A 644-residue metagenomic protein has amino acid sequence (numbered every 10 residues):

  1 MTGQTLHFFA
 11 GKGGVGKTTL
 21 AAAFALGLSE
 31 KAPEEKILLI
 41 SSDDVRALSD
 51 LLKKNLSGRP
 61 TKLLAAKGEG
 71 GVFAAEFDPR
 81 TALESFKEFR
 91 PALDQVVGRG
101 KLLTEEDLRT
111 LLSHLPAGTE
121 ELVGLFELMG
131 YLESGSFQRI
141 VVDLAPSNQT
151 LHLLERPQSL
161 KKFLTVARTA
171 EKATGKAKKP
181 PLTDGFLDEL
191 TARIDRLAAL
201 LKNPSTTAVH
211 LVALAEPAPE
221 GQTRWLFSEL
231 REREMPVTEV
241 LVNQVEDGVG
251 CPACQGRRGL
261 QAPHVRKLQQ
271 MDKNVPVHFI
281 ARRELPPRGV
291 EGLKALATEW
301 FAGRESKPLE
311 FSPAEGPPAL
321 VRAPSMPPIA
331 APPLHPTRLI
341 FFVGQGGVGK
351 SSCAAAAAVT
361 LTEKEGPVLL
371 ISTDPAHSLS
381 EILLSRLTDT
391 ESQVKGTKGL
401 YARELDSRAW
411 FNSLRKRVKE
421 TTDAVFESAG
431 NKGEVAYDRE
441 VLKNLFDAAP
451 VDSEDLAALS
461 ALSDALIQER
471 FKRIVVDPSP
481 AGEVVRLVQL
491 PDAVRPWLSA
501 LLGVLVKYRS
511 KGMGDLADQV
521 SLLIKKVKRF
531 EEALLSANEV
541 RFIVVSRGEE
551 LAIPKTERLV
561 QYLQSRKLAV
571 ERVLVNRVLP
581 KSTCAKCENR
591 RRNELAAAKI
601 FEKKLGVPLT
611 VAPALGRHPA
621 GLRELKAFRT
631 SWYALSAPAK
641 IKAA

Functional and structural regions predicted by a protein language model:
M1-G3, D195-T337, R386, V394-K395 (+1 more regions): C-terminal lobe/tail of nucleotide-utilizing enzymes
M1-H7, K12-V15, L20-A198, T337-I340 (+3 more regions): Nucleotide-state-sensitive switch-loop elements of NTP-binding domains
F9, V142, L211, V242 (+5 more regions): Redox-cofactor binding/interface segments in oxidoreductases and associated redox assembly factors
G13, G346-G347: Walker A/P-loop nucleotide-binding motif
T18-T19, S351-A355: Phosphate-binding Walker
L48, G221-Q222, K350-S352, L379 (+1 more regions): Short glycine/serine/threonine-rich phosphate/pyrophosphate-binding segments that cradle anionic phosphate groups
L132, S205, V343-G346, L466 (+1 more regions): Structural motif corresponding to the C-terminal cap of alpha-helices
L144, L214-A215, R282, Q345 (+3 more regions): Structural motif
